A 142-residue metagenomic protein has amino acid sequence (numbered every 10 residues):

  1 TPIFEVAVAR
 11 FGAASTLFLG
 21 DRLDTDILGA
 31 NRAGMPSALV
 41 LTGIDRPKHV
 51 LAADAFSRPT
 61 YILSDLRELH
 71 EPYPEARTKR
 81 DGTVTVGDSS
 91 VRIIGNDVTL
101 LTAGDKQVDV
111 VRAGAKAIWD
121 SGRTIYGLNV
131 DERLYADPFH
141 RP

Functional and structural regions predicted by a protein language model:
T1-P142: Asp-based, Mg2+/Mn2+-dependent phosphohydrolase catalytic module
